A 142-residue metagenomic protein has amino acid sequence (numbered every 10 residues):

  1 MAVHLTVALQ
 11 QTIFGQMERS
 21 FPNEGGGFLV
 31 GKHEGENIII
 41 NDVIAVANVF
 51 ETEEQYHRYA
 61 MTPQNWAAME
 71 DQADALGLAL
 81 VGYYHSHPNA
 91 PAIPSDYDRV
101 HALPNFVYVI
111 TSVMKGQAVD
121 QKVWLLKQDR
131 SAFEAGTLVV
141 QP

Functional and structural regions predicted by a protein language model:
M1-L80, P88-P142: Conserved beta-strand-loop surface patch within small alpha/beta domains used for substrate/adaptor or ligand engagement
